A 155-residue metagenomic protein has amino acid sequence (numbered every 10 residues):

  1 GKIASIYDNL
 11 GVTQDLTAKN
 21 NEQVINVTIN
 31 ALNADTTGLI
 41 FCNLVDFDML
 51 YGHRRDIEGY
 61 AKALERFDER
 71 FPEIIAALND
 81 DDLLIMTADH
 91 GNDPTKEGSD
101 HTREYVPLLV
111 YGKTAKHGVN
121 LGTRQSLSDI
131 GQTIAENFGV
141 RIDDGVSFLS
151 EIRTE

Functional and structural regions predicted by a protein language model:
G1-E155: Feature captures the catalytic ectodomains and active-site-proximal regions of enzymes that hydrolyze or transfer
